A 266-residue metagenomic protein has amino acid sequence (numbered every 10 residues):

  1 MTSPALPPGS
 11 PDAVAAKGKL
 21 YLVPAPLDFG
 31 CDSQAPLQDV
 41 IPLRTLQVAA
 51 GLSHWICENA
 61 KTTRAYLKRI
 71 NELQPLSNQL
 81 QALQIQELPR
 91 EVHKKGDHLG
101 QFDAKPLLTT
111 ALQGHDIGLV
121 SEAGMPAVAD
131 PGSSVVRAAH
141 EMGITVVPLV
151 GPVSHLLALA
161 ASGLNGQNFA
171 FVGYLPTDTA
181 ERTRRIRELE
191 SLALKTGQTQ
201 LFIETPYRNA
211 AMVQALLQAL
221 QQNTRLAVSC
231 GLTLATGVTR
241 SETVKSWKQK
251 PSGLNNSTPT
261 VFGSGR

Functional and structural regions predicted by a protein language model:
T2-E91: Glycine-rich, flexible N-terminal cofactor/catalytic loop recognition
T2-S10, V14-Y21, Q84, H115-D116 (+1 more regions): A contiguous loop/helix-start segment that scaffolds small-molecule binding in enzyme catalytic cores
L27-F29, K61, D116, E122-P126 (+2 more regions): Short glycine-rich anion-binding loops that position phosphate/pyrophosphate groups of nucleotides and phosphorylated
A49-W55, I144-V147, T199-Q200: Short active-site oxyanion
C57-E58, S121, P148-G151, F202 (+1 more regions): General beta-strand structural signal in soluble alpha/beta enzymes
I85-G96, L175-T179: Conserved helicase motor
G96-L108: Glycine-rich, highly charged phosphate/nucleotide-binding loops
A129-D130, S134-L192: Class I SAM-dependent methyltransferase SAM-binding "motif I" and its flanking Rossmann-like core
